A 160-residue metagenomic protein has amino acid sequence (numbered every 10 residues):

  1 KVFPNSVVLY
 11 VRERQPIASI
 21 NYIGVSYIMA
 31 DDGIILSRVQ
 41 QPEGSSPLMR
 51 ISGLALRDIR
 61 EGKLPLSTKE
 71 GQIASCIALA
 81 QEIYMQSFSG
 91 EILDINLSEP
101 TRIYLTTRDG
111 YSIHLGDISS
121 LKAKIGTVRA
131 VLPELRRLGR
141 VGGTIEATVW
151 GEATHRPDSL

Functional and structural regions predicted by a protein language model:
K1-L160: Charged, solvent-exposed interaction patches on well-folded alpha/beta domains that mediate macromolecular contacts
